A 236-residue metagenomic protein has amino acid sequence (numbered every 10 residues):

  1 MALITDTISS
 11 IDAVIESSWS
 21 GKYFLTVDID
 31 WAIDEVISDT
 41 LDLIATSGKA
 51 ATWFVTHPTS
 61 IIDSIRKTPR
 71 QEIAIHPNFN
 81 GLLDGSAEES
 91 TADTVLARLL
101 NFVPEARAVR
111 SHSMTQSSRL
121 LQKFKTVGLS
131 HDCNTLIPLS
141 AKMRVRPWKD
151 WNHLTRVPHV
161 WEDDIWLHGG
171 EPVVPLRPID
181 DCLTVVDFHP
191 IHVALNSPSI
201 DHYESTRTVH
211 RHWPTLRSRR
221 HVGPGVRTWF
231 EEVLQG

Functional and structural regions predicted by a protein language model:
M1-R70, N101-E105, S118-S130, N134-G236: Terminal accessory/targeting
S20-I29, I75-S90: Glycine-rich phosphate-binding "P-loop"
T91-R98: Glycine/small-residue-rich loop that forms an oxyanion/phosphate-binding "nest" at active or ligand-binding sites
S113-S117: Gly/Ser/Thr-rich loops at beta-strand to alpha-helix junctions that form or flank small-molecule/cofactor-binding
